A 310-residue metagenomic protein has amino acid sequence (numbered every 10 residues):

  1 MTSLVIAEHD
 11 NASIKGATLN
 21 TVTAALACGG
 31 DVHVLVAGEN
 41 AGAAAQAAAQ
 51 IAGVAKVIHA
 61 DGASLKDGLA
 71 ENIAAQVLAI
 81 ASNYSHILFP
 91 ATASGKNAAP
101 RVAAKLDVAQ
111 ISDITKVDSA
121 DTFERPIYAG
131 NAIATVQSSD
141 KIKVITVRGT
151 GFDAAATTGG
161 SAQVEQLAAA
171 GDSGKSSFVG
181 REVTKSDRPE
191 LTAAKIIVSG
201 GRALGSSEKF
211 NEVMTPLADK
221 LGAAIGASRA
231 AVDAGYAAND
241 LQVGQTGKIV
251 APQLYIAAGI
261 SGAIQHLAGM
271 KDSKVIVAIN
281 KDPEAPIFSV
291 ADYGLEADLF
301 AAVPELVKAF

Functional and structural regions predicted by a protein language model:
M1-F310: N-terminal glycine-rich FAD/FM-binding segment characteristic of electron-transfer flavoproteins
